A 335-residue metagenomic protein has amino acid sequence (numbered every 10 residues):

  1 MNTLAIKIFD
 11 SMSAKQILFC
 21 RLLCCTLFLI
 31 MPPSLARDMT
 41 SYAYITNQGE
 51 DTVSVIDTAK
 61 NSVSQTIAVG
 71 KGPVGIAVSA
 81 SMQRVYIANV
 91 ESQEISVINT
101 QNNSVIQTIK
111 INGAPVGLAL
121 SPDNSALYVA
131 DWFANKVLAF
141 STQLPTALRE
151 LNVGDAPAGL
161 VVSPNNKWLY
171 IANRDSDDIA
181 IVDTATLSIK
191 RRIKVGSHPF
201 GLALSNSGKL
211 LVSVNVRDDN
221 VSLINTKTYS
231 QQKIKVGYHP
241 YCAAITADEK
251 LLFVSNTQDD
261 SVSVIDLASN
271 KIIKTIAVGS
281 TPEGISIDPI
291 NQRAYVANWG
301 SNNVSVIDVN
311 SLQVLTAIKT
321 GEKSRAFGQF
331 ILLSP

Functional and structural regions predicted by a protein language model:
M1-K15: N-terminal secretory signal peptides that target proteins for export/translocation
Q16, C24-F28, P32-P335: Predominantly soluble domains enriched in secretory-pathway, periplasmic, or organellar proteins
